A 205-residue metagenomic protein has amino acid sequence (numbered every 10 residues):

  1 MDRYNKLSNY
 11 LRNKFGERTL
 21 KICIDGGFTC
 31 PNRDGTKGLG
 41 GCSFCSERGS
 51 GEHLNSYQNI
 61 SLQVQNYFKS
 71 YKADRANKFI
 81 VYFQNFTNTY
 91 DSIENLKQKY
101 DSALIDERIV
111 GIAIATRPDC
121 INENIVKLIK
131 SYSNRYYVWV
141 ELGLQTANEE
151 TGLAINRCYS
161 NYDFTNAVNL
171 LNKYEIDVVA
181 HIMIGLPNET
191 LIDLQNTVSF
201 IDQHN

Functional and structural regions predicted by a protein language model:
M1-L62, N66-I80: N-terminal [4Fe-4S]-dependent radical SAM core
N9, D101, K127: Active-site phosphate/pyrophosphate- and oxyanion-stabilizing loops and adjacent acidic/basic residues in soluble
R18, R75-F79, D106-I112, N134-V138 (+2 more regions): Short, well-ordered coil/turn segments that N-cap beta-strands
C42, S102-I109, N196-N205: Structural recognition of alpha->loop->beta junctions
G51-Q58, N85-Q98, A113-Y174, I184-H204: Conserved non-cysteine loop/helix-boundary elements of the Radical SAM core domain that shape
S70-D106, G111-I112: A contiguous, low-structure linker/loop signature
V179-M183: Short, conserved beta-strand edge motifs with alternating hydrophobic and charged residues
